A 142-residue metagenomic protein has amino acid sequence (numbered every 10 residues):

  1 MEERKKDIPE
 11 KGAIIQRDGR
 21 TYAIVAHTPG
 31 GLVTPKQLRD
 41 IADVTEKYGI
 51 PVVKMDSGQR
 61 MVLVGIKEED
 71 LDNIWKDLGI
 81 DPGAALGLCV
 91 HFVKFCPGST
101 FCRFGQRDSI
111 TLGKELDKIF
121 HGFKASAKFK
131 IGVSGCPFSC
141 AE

Functional and structural regions predicted by a protein language model:
M1-Q37: N-terminal basic/disordered segments at the start of proteins
I24-E142: Small-residue-enriched alpha-helical segments and adjacent helix-cap loops that form tight helix-helix packing
